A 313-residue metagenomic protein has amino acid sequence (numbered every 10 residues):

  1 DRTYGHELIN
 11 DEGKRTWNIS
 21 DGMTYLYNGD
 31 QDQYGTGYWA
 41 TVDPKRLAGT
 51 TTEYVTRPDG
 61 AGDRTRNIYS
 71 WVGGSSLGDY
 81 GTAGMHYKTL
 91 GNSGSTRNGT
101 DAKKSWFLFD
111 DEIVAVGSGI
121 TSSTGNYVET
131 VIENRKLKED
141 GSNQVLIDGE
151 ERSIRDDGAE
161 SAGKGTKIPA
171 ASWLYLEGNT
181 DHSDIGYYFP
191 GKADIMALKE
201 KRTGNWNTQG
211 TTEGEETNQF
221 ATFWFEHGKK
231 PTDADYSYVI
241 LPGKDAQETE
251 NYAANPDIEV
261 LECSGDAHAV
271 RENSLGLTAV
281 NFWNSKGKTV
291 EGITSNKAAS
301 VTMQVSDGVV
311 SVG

Functional and structural regions predicted by a protein language model:
D1-S311: Extended polysaccharide-engagement surfaces of secreted carbohydrate-active enzymes
